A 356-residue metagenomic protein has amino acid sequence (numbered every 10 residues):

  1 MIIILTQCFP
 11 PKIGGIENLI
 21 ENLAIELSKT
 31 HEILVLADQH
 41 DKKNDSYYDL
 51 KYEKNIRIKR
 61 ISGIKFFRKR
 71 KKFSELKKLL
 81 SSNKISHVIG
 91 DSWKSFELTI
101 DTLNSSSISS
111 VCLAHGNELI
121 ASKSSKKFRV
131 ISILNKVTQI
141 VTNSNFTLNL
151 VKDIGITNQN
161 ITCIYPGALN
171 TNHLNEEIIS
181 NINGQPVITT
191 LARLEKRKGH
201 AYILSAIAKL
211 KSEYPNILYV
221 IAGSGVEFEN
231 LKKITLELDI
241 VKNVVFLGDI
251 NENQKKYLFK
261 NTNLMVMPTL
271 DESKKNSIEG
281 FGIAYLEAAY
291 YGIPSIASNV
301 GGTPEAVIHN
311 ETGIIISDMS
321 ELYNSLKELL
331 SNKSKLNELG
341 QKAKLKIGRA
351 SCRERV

Functional and structural regions predicted by a protein language model:
I3, S180-K198, L204-I207, M265: Conserved donor-binding/catalytic core segment of Leloir-type glycosyltransferases
V35, N135-L174: Donor nucleotide-sugar binding/catalytic pocket of nucleotide-sugar-dependent glycosyltransferases
G90-S95, A114: Short His-centered aromatic/hydrophobic patch
N216, N243, E328, K335-R349: A short, well-ordered alpha-helix in the C-terminal region of glycosyltransferases
K232-K256, L264: Nucleotide-activated donor-binding/catalytic signature segment of Leloir-type glycosyltransferases, i.e., the conserved
K260-I278, I293: Acidic donor-binding loop of glycosyltransferase active sites
Y285, Y290, P294-A297, V307: Short hydrophobic beta-strand element within catalytic cores of glycosyltransferases and related nucleotide-activated
I308-S320, E328-S334: Conserved acidic donor-binding segment of nucleotide-sugar-dependent glycosyltransferases
